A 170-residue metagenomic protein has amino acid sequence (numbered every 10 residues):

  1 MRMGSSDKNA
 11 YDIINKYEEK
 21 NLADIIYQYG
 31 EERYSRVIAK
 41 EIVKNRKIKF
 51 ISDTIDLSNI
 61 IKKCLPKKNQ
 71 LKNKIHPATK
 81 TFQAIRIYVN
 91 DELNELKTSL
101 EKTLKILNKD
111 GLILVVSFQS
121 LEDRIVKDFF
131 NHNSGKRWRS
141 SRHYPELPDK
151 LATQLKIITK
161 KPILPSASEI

Functional and structural regions predicted by a protein language model:
M1-I170: S-adenosyl-L-methionine-dependent methyltransferase catalytic core, i.e., the SAM/SAH-binding region
